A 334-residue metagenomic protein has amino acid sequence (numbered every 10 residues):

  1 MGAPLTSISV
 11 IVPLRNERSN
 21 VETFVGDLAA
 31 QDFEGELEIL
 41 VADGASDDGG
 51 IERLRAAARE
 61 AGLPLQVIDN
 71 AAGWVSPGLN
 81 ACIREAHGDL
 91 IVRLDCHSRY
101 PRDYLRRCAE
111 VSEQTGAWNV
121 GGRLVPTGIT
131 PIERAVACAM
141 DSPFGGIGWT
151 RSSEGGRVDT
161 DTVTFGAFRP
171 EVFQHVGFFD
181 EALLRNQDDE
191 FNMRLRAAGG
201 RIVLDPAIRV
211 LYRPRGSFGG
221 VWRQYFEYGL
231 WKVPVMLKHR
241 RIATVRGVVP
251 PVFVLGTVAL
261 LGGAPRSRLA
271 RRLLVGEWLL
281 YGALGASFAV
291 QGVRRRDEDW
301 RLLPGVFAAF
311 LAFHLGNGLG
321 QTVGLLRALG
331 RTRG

Functional and structural regions predicted by a protein language model:
T6-S9, E38, E190: Cell-envelope/extracellular polymer assembly enzymes that use nucleotide-activated donors
G26-E36: Short, acidic, metal-binding catalytic loop of nucleotide-sugar glycosyltransferases
D27, D43-E52, A72, D95-P101: A conserved acidic beta->alpha catalytic loop
D69-A86, R107, G156, T160-V163: Glycine-rich, basic loop-to-helix element that forms the pyrophosphate-binding segment of sugar-nucleotide handling
I91: Short aromatic/hydrophobic "clamp" motif used to bind/position activated sugar donors
D103-R134, R209, R213: Conserved donor NDP-sugar-binding/catalytic core segment of glycosyltransferases
S112, D180-A243: Catalytic donor/gating beta->alpha subdomain of glycosyltransferases that bind UDP-sugars
F253-G330: Membrane-embedded multi-pass helical conduit in multi-pass membrane proteins, especially envelope-biosynthetic
